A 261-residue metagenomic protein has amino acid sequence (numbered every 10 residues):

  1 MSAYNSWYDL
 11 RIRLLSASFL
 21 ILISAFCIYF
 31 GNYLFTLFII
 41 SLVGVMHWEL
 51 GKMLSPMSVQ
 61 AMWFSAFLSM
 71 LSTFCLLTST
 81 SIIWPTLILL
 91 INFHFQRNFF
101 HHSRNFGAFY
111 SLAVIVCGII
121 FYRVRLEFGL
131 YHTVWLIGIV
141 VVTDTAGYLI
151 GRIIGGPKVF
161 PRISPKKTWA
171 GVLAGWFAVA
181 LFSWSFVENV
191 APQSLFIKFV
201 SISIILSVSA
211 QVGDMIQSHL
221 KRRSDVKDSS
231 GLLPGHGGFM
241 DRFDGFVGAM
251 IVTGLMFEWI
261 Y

Functional and structural regions predicted by a protein language model:
S2-T168, V172-I205: Membrane-embedded alpha-helical bundles of polytopic integral membrane proteins
E49-L50, D214, D241: Residue-level signature of catalytic and energy-coupling elements of molecular machines, predominantly ATP/GTP-dependent
V142-R152, A210-R222: Short helical (or helix-break) motifs at transmembrane helix termini and adjacent helical loops in multi-pass membrane
A170, Q211, R242: Short glycine/threonine-rich catalytic loop with a Thr-x-Gly-x-Asp
G175, V179-S183, A210, F246-T253: Hydrophobic alpha-helical transmembrane segments in multi-pass membrane proteins
R223-F246: Interfacial loop-to-transmembrane junctions
L255-Y261: Juxtamembrane boundary at the C-terminal end of a transmembrane helix
